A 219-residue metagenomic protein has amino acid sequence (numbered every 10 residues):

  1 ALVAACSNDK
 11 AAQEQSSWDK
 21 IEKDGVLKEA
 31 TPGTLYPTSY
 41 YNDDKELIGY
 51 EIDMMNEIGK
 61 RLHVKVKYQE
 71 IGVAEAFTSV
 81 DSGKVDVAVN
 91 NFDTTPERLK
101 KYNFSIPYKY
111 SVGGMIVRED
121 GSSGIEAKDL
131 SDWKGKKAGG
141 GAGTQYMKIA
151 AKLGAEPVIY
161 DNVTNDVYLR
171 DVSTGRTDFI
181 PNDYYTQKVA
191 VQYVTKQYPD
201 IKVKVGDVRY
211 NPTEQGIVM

Functional and structural regions predicted by a protein language model:
L2-A5: C-terminal motif of bacterial Sec signal peptides marking the signal peptidase cleavage site
S7-K10: Bacterial signal peptide processing site
Q13-N91: Extracytoplasmic small-molecule ligand-binding "clamshell" domains of the periplasmic binding protein/Venus flytrap
K28-Y36, L47-K60, S111-V167, Y184-K188: Bilobed "Venus flytrap"/periplasmic-binding protein-like clamshell domains and structurally analogous long
D53, K67-T78, I125, V158-T174 (+1 more regions): Short helix-initiation/N-cap motifs at beta->coil->alpha
K60, K65-S131: Acidic, polar ligand-binding/catalytic clefts
D86-N91, D178-D183, K188: Paired acidic/hydrophobic, glycine-rich loop segments that form the ligand-binding mouth/hinge of periplasmic-binding
Y110-V117, Y184, T195-M219: Periplasmic-binding protein-like
